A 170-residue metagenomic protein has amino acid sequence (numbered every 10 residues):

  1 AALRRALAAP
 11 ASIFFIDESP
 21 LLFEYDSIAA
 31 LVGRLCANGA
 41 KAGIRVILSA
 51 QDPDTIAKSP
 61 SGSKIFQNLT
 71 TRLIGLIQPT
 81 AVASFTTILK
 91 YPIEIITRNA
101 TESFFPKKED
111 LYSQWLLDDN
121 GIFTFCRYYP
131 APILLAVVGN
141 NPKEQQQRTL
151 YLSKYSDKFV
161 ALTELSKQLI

Functional and structural regions predicted by a protein language model:
A1-A8, N99-I170: Conserved P-loop NTPase motor module
A1-I96, P132: Conserved P-loop NTPase motor cores
